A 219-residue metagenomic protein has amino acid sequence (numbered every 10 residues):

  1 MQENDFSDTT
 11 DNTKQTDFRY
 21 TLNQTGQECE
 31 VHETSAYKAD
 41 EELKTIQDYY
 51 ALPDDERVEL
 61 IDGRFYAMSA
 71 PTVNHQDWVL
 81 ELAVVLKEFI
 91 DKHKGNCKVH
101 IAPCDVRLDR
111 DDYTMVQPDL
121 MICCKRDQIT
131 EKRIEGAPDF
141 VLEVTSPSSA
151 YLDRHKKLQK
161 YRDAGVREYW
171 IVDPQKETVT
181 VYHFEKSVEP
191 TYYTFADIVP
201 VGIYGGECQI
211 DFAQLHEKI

Functional and structural regions predicted by a protein language model:
Q2-I219: Gly/Pro/Ser/Thr-rich low-complexity, intrinsically disordered segments predominantly at protein N-termini
